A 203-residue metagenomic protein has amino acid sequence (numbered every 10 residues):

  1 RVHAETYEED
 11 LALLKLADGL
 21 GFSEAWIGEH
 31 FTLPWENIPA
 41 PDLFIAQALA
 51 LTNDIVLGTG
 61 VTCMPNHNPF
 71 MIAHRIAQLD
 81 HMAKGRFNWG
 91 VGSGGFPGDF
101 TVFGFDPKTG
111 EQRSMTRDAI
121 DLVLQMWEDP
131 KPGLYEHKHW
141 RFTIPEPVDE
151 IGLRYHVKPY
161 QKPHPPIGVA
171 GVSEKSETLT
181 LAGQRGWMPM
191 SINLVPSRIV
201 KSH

Functional and structural regions predicted by a protein language model:
R1-L57, H164-P165: N-terminal beta1-alpha1-beta2 module of alpha/beta enzyme domains
T6-D10, P41, I72, Q112 (+3 more regions): Aromatic/hydrophobic pocket-lining residues that form the small-molecule binding cavity in soluble enzyme cores
E9-L13, A17, R75, A119 (+2 more regions): Alpha-helical packing segments of well-folded alpha/beta enzyme cores
A25-I27, L57-T59, F87-V91, I167-A170 (+1 more regions): Hydrophobic faces of well-ordered beta-strands that scaffold small-molecule active sites in alpha/beta enzyme cores
F31, T62, S93-F96, P196: Conserved beta-strand edge residues that scaffold enzyme active sites
L33-E36, M64-H67, R198: Short, small-residue-enriched loops and turns at beta-alpha junctions that line or gate enzyme active sites
P65-R185: Internal, glycine-rich beta/alpha segment that forms the wall or movable "lid" of small-molecule/cofactor binding
K175-H203: A conserved active-site cap/scaffold subdomain adjacent to cofactor or substrate pockets
